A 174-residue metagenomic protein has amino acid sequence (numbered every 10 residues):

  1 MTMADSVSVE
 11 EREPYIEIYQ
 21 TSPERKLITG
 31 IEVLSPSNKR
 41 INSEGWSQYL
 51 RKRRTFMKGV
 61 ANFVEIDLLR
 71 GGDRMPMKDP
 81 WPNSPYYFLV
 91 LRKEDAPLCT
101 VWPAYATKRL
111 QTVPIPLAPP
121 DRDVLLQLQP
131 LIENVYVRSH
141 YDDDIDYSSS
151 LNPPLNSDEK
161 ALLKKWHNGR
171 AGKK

Functional and structural regions predicted by a protein language model:
M1-K174: Gly/Pro/Ser/Thr-rich low-complexity, intrinsically disordered segments predominantly at protein N-termini
